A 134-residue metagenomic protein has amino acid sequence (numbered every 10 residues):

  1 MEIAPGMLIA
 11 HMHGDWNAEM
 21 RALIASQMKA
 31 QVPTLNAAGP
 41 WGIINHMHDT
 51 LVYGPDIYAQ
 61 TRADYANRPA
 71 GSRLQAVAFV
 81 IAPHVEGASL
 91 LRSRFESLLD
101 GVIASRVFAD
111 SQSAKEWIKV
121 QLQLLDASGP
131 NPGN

Functional and structural regions predicted by a protein language model:
M1-N134: Amphipathic, Lys/Arg-enriched alpha-helical "gate/interface" segment within cytosolic domains that mediates
